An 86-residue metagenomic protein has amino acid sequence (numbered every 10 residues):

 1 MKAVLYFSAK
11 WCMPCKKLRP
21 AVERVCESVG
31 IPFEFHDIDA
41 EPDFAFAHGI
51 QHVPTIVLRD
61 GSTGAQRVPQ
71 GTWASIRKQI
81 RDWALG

Functional and structural regions predicted by a protein language model:
M1-C26: Local sequence-structure signature of Cys/Sec-based thiol-disulfide redox active-site neighborhoods
M1-K2, G30, L85: Compositionally biased, disordered extreme N-termini, encompassing classical targeting presequences
Y6, K10, F44, G64: Conserved short-loop catalytic and cofactor-binding motifs
F7, C26, G30-D43: Thiol-based oxidoreductase modules, predominantly thioredoxin-like and allied folds used for disulfide exchange
M13, A40-D43, S75: Short alpha-helical
P20-E27, D43-F46, K78-D82: Replace "anionic and nucleotidyl ligands
H48-V57: Structural micro-motif
L58-G86: Non-catalytic, surface beta->alpha helical segment in thiol-disulfide oxidoreductase systems
